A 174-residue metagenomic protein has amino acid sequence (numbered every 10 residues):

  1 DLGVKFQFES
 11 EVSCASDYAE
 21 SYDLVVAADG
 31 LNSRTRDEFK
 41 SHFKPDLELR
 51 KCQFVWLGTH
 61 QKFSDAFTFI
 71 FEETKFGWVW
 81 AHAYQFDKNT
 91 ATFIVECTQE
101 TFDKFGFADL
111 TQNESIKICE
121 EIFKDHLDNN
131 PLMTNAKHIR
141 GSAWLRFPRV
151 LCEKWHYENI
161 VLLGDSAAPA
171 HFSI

Functional and structural regions predicted by a protein language model:
D1-L2: Active-site-adjacent segment of FAD-dependent monooxygenases/related oxidoreductases
K5-Y18: A conserved short coil-to-beta-strand element within the FAD-binding core of flavoproteins
F6, F54, I160-L162: Conserved beta-strand scaffold positions in the cores of enzyme catalytic domains, especially in NTP/NDP-utilizing
E11, L31-N32, A167: Catalytic metal-binding/acid-base residues of hydrolase active sites
S16-D17, T35-E38, F172-S173: Short glycine-/acidic-enriched loop or helix-start segments at secondary-structure transitions that form or flank
Y22-L24, A28-F147, L151-C152: Conserved FAD-binding catalytic core of PHBH/FMO-like flavoproteins
V26-A27, A143-I174: Conserved mid-domain beta->alpha element of the FAD-binding
